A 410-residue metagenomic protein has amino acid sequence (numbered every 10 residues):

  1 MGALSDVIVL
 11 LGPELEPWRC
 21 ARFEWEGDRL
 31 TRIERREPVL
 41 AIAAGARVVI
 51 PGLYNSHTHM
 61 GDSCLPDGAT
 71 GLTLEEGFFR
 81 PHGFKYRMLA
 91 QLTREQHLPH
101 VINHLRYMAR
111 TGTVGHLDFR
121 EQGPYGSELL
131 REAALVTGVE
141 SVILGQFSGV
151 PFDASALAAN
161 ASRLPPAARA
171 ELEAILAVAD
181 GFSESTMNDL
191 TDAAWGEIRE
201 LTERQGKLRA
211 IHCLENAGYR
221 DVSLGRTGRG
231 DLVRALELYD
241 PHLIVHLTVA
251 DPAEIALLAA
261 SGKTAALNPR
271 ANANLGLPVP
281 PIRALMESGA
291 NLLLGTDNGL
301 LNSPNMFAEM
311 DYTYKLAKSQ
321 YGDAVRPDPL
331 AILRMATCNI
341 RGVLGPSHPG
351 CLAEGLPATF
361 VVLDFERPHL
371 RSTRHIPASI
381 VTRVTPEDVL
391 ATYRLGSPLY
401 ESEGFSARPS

Functional and structural regions predicted by a protein language model:
M1-P38, V48, S397: N-terminal metal-binding scaffold of metallo-dependent hydrolase/deaminase domains
V7, F23, D28, A46 (+14 more regions): Divalent metal-coordination and catalytic microenvironments
V48-V49, P66-G138, A167-A177: Alpha-helical scaffold segments that flank or form the walls of functional sites
C64-P99, G138, F152-N160, K207 (+4 more regions): Active-site gating loops and adjacent loop-to-helix segments of metal-dependent hydrolytic enzymes
Y107, G115-A179, E184-S185, D192-E197 (+3 more regions): Mid-domain alpha/beta scaffold segments of enzyme catalytic cores
P166, L176-L300: Active-site core of metal-dependent hydrolases
G230-D240, R283-R367: His/Asp/Glu-enriched, well-ordered alpha-helical/loop segment that forms or immediately abuts the divalent-metal
P357-S410: C-terminal cap of metal-dependent C-N hydrolases
